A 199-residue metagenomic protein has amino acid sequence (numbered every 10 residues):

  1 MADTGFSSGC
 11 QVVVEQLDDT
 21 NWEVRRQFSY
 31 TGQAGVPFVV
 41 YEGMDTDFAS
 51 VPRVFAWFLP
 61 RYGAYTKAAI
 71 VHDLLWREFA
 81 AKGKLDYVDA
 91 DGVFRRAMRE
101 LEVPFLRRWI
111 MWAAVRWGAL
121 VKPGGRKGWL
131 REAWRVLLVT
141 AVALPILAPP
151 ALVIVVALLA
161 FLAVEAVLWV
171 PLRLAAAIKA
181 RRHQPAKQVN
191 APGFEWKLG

Functional and structural regions predicted by a protein language model:
M1-G199: Extended terminal accessory/targeting regions
